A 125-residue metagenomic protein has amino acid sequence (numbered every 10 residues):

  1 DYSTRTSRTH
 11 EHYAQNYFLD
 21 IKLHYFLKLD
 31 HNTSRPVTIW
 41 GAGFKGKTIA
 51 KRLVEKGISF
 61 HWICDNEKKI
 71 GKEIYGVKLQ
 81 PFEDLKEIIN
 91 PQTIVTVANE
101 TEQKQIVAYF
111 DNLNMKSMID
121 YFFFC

Functional and structural regions predicted by a protein language model:
D1-C125: Hydrophobic, well-ordered beta-alpha structural blocks that scaffold small-molecule cofactor pockets
